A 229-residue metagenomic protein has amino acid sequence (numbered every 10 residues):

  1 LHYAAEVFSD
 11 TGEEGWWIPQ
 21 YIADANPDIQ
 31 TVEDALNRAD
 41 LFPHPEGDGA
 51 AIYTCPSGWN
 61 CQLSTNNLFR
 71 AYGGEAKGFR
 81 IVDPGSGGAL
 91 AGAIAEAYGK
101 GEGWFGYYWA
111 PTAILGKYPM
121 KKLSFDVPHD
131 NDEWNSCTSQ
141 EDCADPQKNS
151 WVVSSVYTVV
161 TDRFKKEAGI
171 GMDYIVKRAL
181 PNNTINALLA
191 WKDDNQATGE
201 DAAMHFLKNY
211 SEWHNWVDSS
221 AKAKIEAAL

Functional and structural regions predicted by a protein language model:
L1-Y53: A conserved helix-loop-strand patch within extracytoplasmic ligand-binding domains of the periplasmic binding
D10, A25-I29, P56-N60, P84-G88 (+4 more regions): Soluble non-cytosolic domains of exported or imported proteins
E13-A25, S154-E167, A190-W191: A bilobed periplasmic-binding-protein/Venus flytrap-type ligand-binding module shared by bacterial periplasmic
V32, L36, Q62, N66 (+4 more regions): Extracytoplasmic/secreted envelope proteins and their assembly/folding machinery, especially bacterial periplasmic
N37-L41, R70-G74, A95-G99, V176-L180 (+2 more regions): Sec-exported extracytoplasmic/periplasmic mature domains
Y53-W134: Ligand-binding pocket segment of bilobal, Venus flytrap-like solute-binding proteins
I114-A179: C-terminal lobe and pocket-closing loops of periplasmic/extracytoplasmic Venus-flytrap solute-binding proteins
F164, M172-L229: C-terminal functional modules
